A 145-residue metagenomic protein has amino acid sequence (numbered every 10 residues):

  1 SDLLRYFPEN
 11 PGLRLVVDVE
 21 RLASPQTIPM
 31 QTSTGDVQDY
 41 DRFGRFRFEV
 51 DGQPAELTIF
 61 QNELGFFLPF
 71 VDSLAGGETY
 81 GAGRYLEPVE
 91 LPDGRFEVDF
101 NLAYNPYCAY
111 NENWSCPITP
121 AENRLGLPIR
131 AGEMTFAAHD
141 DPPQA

Functional and structural regions predicted by a protein language model:
S1-E63, V71-L74, G83-E87, E112 (+1 more regions): A compositional/structural signature for long, glycine/proline-rich flexible linkers and loops on extracytoplasmic
T79-Y80: Short beta-strand and strand-turn-strand segments in soluble, beta-rich domains
V89-F96: A short, structured loop/turn motif at beta-sheet edges
L102: Short beta-strand-plus-loop segments that form exposed binding edges in beta-rich domains
N105-Y107: Short acidic/polar inter-strand loop motif in beta-rich domains
